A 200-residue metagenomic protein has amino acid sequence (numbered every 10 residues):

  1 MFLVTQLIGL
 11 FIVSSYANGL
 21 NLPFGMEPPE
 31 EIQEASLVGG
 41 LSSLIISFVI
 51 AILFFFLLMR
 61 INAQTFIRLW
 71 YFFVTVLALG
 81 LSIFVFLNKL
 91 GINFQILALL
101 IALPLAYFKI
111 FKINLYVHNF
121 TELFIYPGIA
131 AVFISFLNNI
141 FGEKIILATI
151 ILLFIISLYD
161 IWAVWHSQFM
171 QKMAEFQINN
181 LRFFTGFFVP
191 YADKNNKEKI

Functional and structural regions predicted by a protein language model:
M1-I200: A membrane-topology feature that recognizes alpha-helical transmembrane segments and their immediate juxtamembrane
